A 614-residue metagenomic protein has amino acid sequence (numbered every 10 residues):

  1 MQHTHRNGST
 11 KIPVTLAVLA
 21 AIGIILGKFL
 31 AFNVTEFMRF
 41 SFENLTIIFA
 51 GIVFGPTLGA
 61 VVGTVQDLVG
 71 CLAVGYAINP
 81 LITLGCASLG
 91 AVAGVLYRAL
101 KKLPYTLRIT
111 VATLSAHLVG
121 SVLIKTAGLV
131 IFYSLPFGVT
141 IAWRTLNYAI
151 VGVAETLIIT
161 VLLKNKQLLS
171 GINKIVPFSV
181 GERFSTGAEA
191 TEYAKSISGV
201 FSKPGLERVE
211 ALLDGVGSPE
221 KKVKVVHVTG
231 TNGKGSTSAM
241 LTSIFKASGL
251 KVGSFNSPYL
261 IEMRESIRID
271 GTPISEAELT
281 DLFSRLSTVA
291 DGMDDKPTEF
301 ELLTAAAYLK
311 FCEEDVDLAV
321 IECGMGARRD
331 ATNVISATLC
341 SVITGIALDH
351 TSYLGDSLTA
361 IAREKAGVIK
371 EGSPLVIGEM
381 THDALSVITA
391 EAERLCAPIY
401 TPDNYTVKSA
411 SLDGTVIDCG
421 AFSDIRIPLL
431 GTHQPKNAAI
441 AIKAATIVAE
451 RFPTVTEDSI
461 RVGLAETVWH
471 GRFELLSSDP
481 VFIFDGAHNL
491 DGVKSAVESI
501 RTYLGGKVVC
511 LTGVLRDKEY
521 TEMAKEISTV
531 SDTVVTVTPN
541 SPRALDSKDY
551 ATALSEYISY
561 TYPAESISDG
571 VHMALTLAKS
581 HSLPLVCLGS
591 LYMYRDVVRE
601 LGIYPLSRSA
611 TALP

Functional and structural regions predicted by a protein language model:
M1-E182, A188: Loop-helix junctions at membrane interfaces
G181-N232, S236-K251, L260-E262, P374-V376 (+2 more regions): N-terminal leader/targeting and accessory segments in enzymes
T186, L206, E210-K221, A247-S336 (+2 more regions): ATP-dependent carboxylate-amine ligase catalytic core
P258, G378-E379, E391-S411, P428-T432 (+6 more regions): Beta-strand->loop->alpha-helix junctions that form or flank phosphate-binding loops in nucleotide-handling enzymes
D295, E314-E322, T338-A421, A438 (+1 more regions): Acidic, Mg2+-coordinating active-site environments of NTP-dependent enzymes
L318-I321, R329-V342, I346-A347, A360 (+1 more regions): Nucleotide phosphate-binding/pyrophosphate-handling subdomain across enzymes that bind or process nucleotide phosphates
T381-Y400, S411-V416, V481-F482, L490 (+1 more regions): C-terminal helical cap/extension that packs against the catalytic core of soluble nucleotide-cofactor enzymes
S541, R608-P614: Short, flexible loop segments at boundaries between secondary-structure elements
